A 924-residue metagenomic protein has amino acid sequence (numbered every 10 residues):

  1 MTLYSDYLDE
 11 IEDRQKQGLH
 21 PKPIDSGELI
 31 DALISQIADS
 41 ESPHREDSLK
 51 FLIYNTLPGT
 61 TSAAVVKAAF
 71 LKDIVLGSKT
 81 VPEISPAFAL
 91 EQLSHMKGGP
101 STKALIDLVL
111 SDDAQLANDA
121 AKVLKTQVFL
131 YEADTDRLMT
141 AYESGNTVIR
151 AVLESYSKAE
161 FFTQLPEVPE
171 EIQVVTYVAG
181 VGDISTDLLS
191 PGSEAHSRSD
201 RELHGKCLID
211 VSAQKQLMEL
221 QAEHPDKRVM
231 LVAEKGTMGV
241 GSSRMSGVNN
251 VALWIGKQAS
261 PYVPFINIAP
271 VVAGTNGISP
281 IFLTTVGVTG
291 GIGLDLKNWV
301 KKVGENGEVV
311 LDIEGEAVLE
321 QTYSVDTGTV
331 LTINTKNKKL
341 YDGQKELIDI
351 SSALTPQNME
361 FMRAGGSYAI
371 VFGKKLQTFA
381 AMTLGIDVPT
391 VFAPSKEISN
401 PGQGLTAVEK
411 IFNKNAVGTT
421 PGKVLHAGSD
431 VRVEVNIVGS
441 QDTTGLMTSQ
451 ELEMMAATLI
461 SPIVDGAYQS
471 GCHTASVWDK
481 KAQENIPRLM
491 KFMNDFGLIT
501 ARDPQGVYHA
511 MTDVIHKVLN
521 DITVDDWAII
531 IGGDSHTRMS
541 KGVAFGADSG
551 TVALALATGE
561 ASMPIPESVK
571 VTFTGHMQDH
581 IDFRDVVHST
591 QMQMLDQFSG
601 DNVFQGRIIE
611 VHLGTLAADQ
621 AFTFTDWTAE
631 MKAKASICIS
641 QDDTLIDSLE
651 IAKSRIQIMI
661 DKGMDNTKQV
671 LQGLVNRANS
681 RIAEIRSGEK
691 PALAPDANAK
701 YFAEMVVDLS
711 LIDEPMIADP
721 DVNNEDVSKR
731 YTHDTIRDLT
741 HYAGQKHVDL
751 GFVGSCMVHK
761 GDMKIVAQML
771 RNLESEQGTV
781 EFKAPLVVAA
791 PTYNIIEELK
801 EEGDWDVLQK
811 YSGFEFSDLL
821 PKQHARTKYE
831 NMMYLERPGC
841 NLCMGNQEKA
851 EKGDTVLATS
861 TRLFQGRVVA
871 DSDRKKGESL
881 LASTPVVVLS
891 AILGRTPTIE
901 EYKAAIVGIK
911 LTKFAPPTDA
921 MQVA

Functional and structural regions predicted by a protein language model:
L3, A38-R45, P58: Terminal, compositionally biased segments used for targeting/anchoring and flexible tails
L3-Q36, N358-F372: Amphipathic alpha-helical packing elements
Q17-P23, E46-T61, L76, E83-G98 (+3 more regions): Structural detector for internal amphipathic alpha-helices that build alpha-solenoid repeat scaffolds
G27-S35, P58-G77, G98-L110, L130-A141: Amphipathic alpha-helical scaffolding segments comprising HEAT/armadillo-like alpha-solenoid repeats
I30-A38, V431-V438: Amphipathic alpha-helical segments that form the core helices of the histone-fold
A38-P43, L76-I84, V109-Q115, A141-G145: Short coil turns that connect the paired helices of HEAT/ARM alpha-solenoid repeats
I74, P86-A89, D734-L739: Active-site-adjacent structural elements in folded domains
S94-H95, S101, D107-L110, Q115-A924: Fe-S-dependent hydro-lyases/dehydratases of central metabolism
